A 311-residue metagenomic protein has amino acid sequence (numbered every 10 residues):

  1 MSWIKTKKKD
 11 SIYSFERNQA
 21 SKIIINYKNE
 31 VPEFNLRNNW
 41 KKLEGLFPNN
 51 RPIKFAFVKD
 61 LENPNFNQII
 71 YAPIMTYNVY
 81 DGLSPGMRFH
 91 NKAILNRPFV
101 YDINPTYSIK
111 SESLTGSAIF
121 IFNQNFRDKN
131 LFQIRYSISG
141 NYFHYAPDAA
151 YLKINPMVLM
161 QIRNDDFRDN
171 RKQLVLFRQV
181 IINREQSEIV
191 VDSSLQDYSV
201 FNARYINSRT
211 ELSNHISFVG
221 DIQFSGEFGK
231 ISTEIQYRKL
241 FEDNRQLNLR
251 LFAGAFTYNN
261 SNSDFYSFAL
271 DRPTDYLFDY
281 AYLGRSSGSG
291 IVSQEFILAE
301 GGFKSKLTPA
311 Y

Functional and structural regions predicted by a protein language model:
S2, Y13-R17, I25-N130, Q161 (+4 more regions): Outer-membrane beta-barrel initiation region
K5-D10: Short, solvent-exposed loop/turn segments in extracellular or other extracytoplasmic domains
A20: Gly/His-enriched, cation/cofactor- and phosphate-binding structural elements
I74-M87, K92-P98, N104-G116, Y142-L152 (+4 more regions): Solvent-exposed loop/turn segments connecting transmembrane beta-strands in outer-membrane beta-barrel proteins
M75, R135-A146, L159, F201-Y311: C-terminal outer-membrane beta-barrel translocator/porin domains of Gram-negative envelope proteins and their
L114-R178: Outer-membrane beta-barrel channel domains
I154-P156, V190-Q196, F265-R272: Flexible, surface-exposed loop regions and adjacent strand-edge segments of Gram-negative outer-membrane beta-barrel
F167, N183-R184: Generic detector of multi-pass transmembrane helix bundles and their immediately adjacent loops in polytopic membrane
